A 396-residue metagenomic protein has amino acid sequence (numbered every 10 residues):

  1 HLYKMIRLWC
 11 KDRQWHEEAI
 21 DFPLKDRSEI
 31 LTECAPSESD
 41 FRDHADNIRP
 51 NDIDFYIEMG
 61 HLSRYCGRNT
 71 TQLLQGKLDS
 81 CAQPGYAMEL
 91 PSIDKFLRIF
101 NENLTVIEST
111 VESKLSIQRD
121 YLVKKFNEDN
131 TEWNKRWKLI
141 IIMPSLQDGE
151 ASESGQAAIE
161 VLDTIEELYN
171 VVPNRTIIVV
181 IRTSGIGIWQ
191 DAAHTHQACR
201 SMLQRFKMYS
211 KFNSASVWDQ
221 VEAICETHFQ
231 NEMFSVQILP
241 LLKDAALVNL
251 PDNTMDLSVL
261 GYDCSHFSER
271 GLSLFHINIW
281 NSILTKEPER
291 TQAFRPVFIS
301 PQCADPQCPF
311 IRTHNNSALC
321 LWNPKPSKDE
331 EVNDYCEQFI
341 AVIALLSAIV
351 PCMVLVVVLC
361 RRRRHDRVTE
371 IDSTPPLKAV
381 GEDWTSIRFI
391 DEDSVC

Functional and structural regions predicted by a protein language model:
H1-D54, A198, L203-D219, A223-C396: Conserved catalytic region of serine esterases and O-acyltransferases that act on ester linkages in lipids
H44-A87: Short glycine-rich His-centered loop
F55-G67, V106-T110, K138-P144, I177-R182 (+1 more regions): Structural recognition of the beta-strand scaffold that forms the well-ordered cores of secreted hydrolase catalytic
L62-C66, V111-K114, S145-A151, T183-W189 (+1 more regions): Solvent-exposed loop/turn segments at secondary-structure junctions within structured extracellular/periplasmic domains
G67-Q72, A151-Q156, Q190-A193, L247-L250 (+1 more regions): Short, solvent-exposed loop/turn and secondary-structure capping segments
N69-Y86, A192-N213: A solvent-exposed, charged loop/short amphipathic helix patch at secondary-structure junctions
T70-E166, L346-A348: Conserved SGNH/GDSL esterase-like catalytic core that processes O-acyl groups on lipids and polysaccharides
L90-T105, T164-I177, N213-I238: A structural motif corresponding to the C-terminal end of an alpha-helix and its immediate exit/capping segment
